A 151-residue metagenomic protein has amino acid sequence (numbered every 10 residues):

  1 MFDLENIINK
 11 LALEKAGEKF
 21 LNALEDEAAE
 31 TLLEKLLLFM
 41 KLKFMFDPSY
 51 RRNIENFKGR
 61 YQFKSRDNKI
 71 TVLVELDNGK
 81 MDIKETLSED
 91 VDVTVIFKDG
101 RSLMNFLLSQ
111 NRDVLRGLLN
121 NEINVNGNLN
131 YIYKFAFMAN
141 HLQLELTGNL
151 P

Functional and structural regions predicted by a protein language model:
M1-P151: Feature captures hydrophobic
